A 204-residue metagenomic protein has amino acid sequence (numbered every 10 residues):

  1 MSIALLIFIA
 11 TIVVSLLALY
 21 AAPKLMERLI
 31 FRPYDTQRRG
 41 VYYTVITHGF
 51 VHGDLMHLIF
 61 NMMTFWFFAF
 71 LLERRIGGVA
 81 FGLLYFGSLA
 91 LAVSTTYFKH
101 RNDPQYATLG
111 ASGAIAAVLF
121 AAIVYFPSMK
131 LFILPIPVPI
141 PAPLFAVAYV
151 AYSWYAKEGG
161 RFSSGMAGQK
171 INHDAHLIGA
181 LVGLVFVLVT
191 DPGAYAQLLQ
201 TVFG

Functional and structural regions predicted by a protein language model:
M1-G204: A detector for small-residue-rich transmembrane helices and their helix-helix packing motifs
